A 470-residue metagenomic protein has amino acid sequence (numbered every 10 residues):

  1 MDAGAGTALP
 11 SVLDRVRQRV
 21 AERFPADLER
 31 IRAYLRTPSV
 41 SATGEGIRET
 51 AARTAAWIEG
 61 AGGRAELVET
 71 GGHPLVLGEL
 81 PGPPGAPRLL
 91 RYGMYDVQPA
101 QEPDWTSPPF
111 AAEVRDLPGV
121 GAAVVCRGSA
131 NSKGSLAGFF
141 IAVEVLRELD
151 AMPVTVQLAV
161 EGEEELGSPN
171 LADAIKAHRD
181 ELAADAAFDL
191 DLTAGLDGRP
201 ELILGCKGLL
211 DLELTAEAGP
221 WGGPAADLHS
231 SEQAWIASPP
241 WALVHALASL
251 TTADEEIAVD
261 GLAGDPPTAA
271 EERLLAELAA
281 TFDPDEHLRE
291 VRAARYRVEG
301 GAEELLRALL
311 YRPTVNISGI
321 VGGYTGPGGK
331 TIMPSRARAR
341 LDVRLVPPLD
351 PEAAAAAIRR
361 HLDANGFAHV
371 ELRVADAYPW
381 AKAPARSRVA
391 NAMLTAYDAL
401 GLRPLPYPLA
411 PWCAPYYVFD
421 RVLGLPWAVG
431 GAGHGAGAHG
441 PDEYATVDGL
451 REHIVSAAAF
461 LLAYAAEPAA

Functional and structural regions predicted by a protein language model:
D2-S129, L146-V154, L341: Acidic/His- and Gly-rich active-site-bordering loop/insert found across diverse amide/peptide-bond hydrolases
A86, L196-D197, A258-R336, R344-A357 (+2 more regions): An extended, acidic, His-containing surface patch that forms the Zn2+-binding/catalytic region of metallohydrolases
D96, L250-D254, R359-A368: A common structural junction motif
S107, P153, A183, G205-D211 (+2 more regions): Short, solvent-exposed loop/turn segments at the edges of secondary structure
G121-N131, P404-P406, P441: Short pre-catalytic strand/loop immediately N-terminal to key active-site residues, enriched for Gly-Thr
A123, G128-G205, A469: Acidic/histidine-rich catalytic neighborhood of metal-dependent amide-processing enzymes
L212-L288: Polar, glycine-rich mid-to-C-terminal structural blocks that act as macromolecule-binding/assembly scaffolds
